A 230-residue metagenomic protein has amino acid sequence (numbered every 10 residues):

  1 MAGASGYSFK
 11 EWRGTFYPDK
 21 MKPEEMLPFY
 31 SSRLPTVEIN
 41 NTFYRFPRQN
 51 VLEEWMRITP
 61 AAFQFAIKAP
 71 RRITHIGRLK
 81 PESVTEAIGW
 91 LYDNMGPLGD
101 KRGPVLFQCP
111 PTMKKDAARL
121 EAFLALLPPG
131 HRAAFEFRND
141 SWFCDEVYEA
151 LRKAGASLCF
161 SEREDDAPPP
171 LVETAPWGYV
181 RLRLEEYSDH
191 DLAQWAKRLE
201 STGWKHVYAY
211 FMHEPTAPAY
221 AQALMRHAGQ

Functional and structural regions predicted by a protein language model:
M1-Q230: Residues lining hydrophobic/aromatic ligand-binding pockets adjacent to catalytic sites
